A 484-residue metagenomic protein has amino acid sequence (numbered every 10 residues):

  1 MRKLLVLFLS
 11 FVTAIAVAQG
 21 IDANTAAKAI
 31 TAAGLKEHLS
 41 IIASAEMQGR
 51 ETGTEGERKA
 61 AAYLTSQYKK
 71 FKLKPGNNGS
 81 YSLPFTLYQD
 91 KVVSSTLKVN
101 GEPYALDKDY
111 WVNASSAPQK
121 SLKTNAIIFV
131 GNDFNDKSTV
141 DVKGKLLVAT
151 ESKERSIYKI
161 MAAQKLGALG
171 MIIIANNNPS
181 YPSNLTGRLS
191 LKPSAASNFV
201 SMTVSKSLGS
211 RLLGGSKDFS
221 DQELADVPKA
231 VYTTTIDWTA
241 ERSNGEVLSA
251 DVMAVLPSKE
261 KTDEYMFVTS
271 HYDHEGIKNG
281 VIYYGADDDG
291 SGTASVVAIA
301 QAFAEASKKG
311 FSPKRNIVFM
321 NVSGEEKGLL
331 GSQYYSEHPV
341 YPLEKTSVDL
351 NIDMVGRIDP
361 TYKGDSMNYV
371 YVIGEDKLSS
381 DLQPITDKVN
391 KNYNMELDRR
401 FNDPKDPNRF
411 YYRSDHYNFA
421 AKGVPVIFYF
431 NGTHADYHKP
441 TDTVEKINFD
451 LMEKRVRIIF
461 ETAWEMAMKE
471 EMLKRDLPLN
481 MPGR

Functional and structural regions predicted by a protein language model:
M1-A23: Bacterial Sec-dependent N-terminal signal peptides
A18-G76, L97, P257, D476: N-terminal hydrophobic or amphipathic helices/low-complexity stretches enriched in small/hydrophobic/Pro/Gly
G20-A23, D109-K137, S194-G285, Q301 (+1 more regions): Soluble metallo-hydrolase cores and metallopeptidase-like ectodomains found primarily in the secretory/periplasmic
Q48-K143: Noncatalytic luminal/extracellular "stalk/propeptide" segments of secretory-pathway proteins
A105-L106, F199-V204, G209-K217, V322-F428: Metal-dependent peptidase/peptidase-like ectodomains
A105-V200, Y283, Q301: Extracellular/luminal Protease-associated
Q301, H434-R484: His/Asp/Glu-rich mid-to-C-terminal helical/loop segments that flank catalytic regions of hydrolases
Q301-G328, D349-I352: Short helix-loop-beta-strand segments that form the rim/entrance of peptidase-like active sites
